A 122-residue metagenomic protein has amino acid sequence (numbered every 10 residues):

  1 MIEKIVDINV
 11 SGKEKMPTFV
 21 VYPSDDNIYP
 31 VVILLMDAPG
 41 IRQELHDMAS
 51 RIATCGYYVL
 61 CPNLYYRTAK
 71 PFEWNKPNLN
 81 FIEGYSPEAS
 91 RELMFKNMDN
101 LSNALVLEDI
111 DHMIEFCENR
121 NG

Functional and structural regions predicted by a protein language model:
M1-G122: N-terminal cap/leader regions of alpha/beta-hydrolase-fold enzymes, predominantly small-molecule hydrolases
